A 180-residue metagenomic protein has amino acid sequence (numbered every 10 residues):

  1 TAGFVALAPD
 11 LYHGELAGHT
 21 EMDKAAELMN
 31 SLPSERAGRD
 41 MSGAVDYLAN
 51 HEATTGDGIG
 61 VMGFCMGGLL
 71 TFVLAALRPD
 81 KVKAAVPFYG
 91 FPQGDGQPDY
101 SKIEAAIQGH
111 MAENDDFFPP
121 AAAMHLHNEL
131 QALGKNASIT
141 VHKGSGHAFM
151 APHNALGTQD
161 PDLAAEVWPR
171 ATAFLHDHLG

Functional and structural regions predicted by a protein language model:
T1-G180: N-terminal cap/leader regions of alpha/beta-hydrolase-fold enzymes, predominantly small-molecule hydrolases
